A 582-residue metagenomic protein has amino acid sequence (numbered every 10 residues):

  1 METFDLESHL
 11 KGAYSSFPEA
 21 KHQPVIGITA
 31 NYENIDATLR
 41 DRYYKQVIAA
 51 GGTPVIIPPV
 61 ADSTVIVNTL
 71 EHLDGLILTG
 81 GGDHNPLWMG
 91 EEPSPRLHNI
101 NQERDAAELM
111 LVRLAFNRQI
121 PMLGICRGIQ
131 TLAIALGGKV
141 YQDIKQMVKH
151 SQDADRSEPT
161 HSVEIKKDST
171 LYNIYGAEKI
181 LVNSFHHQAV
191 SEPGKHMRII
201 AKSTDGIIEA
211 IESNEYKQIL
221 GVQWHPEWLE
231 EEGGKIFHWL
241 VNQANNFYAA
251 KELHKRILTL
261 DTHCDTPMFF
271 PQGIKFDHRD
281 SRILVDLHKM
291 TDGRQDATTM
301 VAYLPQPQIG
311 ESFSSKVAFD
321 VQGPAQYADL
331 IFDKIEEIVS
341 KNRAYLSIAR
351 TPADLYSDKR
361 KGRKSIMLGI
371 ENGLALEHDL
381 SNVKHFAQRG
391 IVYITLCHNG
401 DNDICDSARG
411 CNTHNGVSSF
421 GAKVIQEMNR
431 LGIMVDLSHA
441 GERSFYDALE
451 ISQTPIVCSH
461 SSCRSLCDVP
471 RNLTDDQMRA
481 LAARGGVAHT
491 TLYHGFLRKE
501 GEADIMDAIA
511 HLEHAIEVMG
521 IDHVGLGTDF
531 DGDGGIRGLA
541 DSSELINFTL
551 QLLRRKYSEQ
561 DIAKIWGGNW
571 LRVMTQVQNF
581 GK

Functional and structural regions predicted by a protein language model:
M1-I125, I134, Y141, K145-I174 (+5 more regions): N-terminal beta1-alpha1 cap of cysteine-dependent amidohydrolase-like domains
P24-V25, T53, P121, K139 (+8 more regions): Proline-centered loop/turn at the N-terminus of a beta-strand
G51, Q119-I120, G137, R294 (+3 more regions): Glycine-centered short loops/turns at secondary-structure junctions
G138, A353-L355, D379-V383, D406 (+1 more regions): Distinct, well-ordered alpha-helical segments
S184-Q188, G221-P226, T259-T266, A440 (+1 more regions): Histidine-centered catalytic micro-motifs
Y216, R294-Q295, I391-Y393, L431-I433 (+2 more regions): Glycine-enriched alpha-helix->loop->beta-strand junction motifs that scaffold or abut catalytic
A249-T413, D468-H489, Y493-L526, F530-K582: N-terminal hydrophobic targeting/anchoring segments and the immediately downstream early-domain regions of hydrolases
H414-L431, A448-C458: Alpha-helix-loop-beta-strand connector modules within alpha/beta enzyme cores
